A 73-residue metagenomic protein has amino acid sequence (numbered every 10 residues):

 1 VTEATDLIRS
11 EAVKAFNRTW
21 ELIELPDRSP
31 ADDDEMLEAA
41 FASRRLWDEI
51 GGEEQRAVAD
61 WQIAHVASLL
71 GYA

Functional and structural regions predicted by a protein language model:
V1-D6, A39-L46: Repeat-mediated protein-protein interaction surfaces in helical alpha-solenoids
A4, E11, E35-M36, R56: Residues that mark the junctions of alpha-helical repeat units in TPR/alpha-solenoid scaffolds
D6-L7, A31, G51: Structural signature of alpha-solenoid helical repeat scaffolds
R9-D27, E53-Q62: Amphipathic alpha-helical repeat scaffolds of TPR domains
E21, L25, S29, L46 (+1 more regions): Residue-level signature for tetratricopeptide repeat
P26, M36, S43-L46, I50: Alpha-helical solenoid scaffolds that mediate protein-protein interactions, centered on TPR/SEL1-like repeats but also
P30-A42, A73: Helix-turn-helix repeat elements of alpha-solenoid scaffolds
D34, G52-R56, D60, A64-A73: Inter-helical turn/loop elements of alpha-helical hairpins
